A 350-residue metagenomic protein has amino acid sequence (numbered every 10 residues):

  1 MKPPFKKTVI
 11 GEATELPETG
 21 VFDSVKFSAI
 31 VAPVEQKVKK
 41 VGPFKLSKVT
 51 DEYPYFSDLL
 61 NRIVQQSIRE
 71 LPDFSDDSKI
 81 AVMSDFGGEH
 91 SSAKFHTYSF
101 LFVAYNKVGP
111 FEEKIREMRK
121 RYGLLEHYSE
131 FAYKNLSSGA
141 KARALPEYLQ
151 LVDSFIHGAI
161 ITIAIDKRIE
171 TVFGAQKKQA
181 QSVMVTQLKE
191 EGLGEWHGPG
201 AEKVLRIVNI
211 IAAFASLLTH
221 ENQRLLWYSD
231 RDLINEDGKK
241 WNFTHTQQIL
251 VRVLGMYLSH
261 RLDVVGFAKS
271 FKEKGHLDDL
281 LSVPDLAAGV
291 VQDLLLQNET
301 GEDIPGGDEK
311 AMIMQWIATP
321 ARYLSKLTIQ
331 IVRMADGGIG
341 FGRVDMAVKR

Functional and structural regions predicted by a protein language model:
K2-A81, F86-R350: Phosphate-ester processing/binding pockets and catalytic centers
